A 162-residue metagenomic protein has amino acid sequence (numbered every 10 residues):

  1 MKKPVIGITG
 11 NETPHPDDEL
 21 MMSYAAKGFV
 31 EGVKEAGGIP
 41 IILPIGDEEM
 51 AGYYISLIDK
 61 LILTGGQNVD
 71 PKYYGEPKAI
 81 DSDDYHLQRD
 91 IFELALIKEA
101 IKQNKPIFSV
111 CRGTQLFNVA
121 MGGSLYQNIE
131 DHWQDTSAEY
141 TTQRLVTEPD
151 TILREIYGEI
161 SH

Functional and structural regions predicted by a protein language model:
M1-V110, V119-M121, E130-T141, V146-Y157: N-terminal beta1-alpha1 cap of cysteine-dependent amidohydrolase-like domains
T114: The feature captures the ABC ATPase H-loop/switch
L125: Primarily recognizes the serine-hydrolase "nucleophile elbow" in alpha/beta-hydrolase and SGNH/GDSL folds
E159-H162: An extended, acidic
